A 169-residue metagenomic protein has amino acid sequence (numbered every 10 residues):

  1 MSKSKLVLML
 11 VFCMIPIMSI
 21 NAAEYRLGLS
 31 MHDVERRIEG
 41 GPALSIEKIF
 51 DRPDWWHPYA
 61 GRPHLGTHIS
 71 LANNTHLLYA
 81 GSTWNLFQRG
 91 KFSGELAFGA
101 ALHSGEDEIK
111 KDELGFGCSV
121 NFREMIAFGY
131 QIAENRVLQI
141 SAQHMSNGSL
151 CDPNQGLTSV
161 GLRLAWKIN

Functional and structural regions predicted by a protein language model:
M1-A23, N169: Cleavable N-terminal export/targeting peptides
I20-A23, D51-G61, F87-G94, N135 (+1 more regions): Short loop/turn motifs that connect adjacent beta-strands in outer-membrane beta-barrel proteins
E24-D33, P58-L71, A142-S146: Transmembrane beta-strand segments that form the barrel wall of outer-membrane beta-barrel proteins
L29-H32, I38, W55, G94-M125 (+2 more regions): Outer-membrane beta-barrel translocator/channel fold
H32-A43, H68-L78, Q88-G90, S149-L157: Solvent-exposed loop/turn segments connecting transmembrane beta-strands in outer-membrane beta-barrel proteins
L44-I46, I132, G156-N169: Outer-membrane beta-barrel "beta-signal"
S45-I49, G81-T83, A127, R163-A165: Outer-membrane beta-barrel architecture
R52-L86: Short, well-structured hydrophobic secondary-structure segments
